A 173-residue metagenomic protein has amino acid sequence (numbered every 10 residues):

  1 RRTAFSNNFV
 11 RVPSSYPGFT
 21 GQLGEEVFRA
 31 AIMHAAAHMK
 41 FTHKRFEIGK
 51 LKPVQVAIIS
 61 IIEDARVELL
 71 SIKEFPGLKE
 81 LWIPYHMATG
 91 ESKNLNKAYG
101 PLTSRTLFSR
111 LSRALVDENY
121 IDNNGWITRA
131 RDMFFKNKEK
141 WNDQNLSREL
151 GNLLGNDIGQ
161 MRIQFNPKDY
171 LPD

Functional and structural regions predicted by a protein language model:
R1-D173: Short, functionally important secondary-structure microenvironments
